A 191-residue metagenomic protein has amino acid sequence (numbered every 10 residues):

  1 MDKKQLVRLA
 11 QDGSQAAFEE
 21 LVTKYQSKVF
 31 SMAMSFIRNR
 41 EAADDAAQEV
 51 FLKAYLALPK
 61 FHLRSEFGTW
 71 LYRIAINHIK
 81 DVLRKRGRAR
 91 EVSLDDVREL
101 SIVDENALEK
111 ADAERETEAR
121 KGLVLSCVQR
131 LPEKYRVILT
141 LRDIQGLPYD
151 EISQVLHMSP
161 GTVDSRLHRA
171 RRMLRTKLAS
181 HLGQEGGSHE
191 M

Functional and structural regions predicted by a protein language model:
M1-K28, S35, Q129, E151 (+2 more regions): N-terminal module of bacterial RNA polymerase sigma factors
K3, A89-E114, P148: Internal acidic/polar
Q11-D12, R38-N39, F51-E66, K85-R86: Sigma70-family region 2
Q11-E20, F30-E49, V137, P160 (+2 more regions): Short, charged helix-capping/linker segments at alpha-helix termini
D45-L52, S65-N77: Structural recognition of an alpha-helix C-terminal capping motif at a helix-to-coil junction
P59-L63, R73-L94, T117, R169: Arg/Lys-rich amphipathic alpha helix in sigma70-family domain 2
I76, K80, Y135, I144 (+2 more regions): DNA-recognition helix of helix-turn-helix
R84-G87, L131, R136, R171-M191: Short, Lys/Arg-enriched C-terminal cap helix and immediately downstream tail that follows
